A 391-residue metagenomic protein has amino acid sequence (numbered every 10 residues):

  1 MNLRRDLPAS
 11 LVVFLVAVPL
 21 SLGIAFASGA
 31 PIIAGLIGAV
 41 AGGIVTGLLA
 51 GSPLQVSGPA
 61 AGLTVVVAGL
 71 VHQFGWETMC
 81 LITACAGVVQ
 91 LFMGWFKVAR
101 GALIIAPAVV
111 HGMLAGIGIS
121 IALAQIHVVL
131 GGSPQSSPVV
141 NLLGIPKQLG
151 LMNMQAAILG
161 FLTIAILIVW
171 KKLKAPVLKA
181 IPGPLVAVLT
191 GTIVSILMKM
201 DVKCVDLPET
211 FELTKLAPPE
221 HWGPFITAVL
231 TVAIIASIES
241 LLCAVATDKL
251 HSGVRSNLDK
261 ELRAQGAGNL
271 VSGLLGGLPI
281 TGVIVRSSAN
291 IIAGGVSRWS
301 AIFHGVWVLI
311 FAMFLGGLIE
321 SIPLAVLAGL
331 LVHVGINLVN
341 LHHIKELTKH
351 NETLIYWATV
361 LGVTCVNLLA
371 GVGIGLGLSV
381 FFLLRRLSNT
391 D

Functional and structural regions predicted by a protein language model:
M1-D391: Transmembrane helical cores of multi-pass ion-transport proteins
